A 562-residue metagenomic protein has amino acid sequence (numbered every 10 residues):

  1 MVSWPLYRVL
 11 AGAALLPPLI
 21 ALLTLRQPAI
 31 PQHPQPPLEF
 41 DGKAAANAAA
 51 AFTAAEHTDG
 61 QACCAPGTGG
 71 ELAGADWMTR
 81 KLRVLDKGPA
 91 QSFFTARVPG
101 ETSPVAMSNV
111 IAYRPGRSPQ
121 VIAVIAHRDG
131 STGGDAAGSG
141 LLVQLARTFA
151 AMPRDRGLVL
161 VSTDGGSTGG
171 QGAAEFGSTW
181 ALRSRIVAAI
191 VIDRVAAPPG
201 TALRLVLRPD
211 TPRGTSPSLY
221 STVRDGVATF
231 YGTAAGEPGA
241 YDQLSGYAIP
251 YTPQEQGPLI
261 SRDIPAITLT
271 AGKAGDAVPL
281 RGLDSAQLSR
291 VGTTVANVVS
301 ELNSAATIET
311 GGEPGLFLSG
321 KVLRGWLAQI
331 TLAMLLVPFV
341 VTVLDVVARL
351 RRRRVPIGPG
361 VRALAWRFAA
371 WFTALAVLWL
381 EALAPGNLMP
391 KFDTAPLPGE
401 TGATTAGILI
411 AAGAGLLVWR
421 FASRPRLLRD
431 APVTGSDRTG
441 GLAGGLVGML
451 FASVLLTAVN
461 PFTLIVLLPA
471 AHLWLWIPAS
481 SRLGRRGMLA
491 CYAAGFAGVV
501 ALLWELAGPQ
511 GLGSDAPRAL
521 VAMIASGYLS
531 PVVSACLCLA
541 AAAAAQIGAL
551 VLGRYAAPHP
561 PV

Functional and structural regions predicted by a protein language model:
M1-Y7, G358-V361: Short, Lys/Arg-rich N-terminal segment immediately upstream of the first membrane anchor
Y7-T24: Hydrophobic membrane-insertion alpha-helices, especially the h-region of bacterial N-terminal signal peptides
T24-I30, R554-A557: Hydrophobic alpha-helical transmembrane segments in integral membrane proteins
I30-L316: Soluble extramembrane regions of membrane proteins in the secretory/endomembrane system
S285-L288, T293, N297-R353, I357: Charged, amphipathic alpha-helical linkers/stalks
Q329-V562: Alpha-helical transmembrane segments of integral membrane proteins
